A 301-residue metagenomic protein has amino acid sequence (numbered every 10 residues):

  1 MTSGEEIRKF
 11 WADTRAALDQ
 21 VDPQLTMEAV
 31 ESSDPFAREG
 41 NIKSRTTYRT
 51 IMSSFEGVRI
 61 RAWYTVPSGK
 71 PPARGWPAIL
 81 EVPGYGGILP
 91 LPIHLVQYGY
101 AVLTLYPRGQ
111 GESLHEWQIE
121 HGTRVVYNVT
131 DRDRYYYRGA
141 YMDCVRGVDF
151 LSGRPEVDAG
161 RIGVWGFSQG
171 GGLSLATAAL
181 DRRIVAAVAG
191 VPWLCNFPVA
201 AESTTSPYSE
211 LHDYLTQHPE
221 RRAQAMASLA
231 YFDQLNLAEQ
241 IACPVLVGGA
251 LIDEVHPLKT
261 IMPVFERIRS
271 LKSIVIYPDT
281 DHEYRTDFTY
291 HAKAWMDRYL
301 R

Functional and structural regions predicted by a protein language model:
S3, M262-R301: C-terminal catalytic histidine-bearing segment of alpha/beta-hydrolase fold enzymes
V21-A73: N-terminal cap/lid segment of alpha/beta-hydrolase-fold proteins
P90-V96, A101-M142, V199: Cap/lid segment of the alpha/beta-hydrolase catalytic domain
V125-S168: Gly/Ser-rich "nucleophile elbow"/oxyanion-hole loop immediately N-terminal to the catalytic nucleophile in hydrolases
L151-S152, V164-W165, G171-R182, A187 (+1 more regions): Short glycine-enriched nucleophile-adjacent loop and the immediately C-terminal alpha-helix near the catalytic center
L175-R221, I276, Y284: Hydrolase active-site cap/lid region
I241, V247-G249: Short beta-strand/loop motif that positions the catalytic acidic residue of the alpha/beta-hydrolase fold
E254-T260: Conserved alpha/beta-hydrolase "acid-adjacent" motif
